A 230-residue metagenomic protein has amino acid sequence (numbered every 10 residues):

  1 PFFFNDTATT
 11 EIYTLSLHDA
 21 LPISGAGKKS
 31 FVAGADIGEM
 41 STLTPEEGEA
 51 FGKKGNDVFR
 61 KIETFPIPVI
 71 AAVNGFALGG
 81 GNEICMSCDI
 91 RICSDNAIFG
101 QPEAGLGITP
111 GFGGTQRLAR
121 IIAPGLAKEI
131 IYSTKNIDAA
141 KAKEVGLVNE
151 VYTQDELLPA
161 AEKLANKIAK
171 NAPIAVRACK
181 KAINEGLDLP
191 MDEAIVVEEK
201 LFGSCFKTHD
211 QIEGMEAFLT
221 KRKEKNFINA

Functional and structural regions predicted by a protein language model:
P1-D19: Positively charged, low-complexity/disordered segments
S16-L43, K61-A72, I90, S94-I98 (+1 more regions): A structural preference for short, pocket-lining loop segments at secondary-structure junctions
D19, I90, E129, S133-K135 (+3 more regions): Well-ordered beta-strand positions
V58, I62-T64, A72, L78-Y132 (+2 more regions): CoA-thioester-processing core
I92-A97, A139, V148-V196, S204 (+2 more regions): C-terminal long alpha-helix characteristic of the crotonase
E216-A230: Terminal low-complexity tails and localization/encapsulation signals of metabolic enzymes
